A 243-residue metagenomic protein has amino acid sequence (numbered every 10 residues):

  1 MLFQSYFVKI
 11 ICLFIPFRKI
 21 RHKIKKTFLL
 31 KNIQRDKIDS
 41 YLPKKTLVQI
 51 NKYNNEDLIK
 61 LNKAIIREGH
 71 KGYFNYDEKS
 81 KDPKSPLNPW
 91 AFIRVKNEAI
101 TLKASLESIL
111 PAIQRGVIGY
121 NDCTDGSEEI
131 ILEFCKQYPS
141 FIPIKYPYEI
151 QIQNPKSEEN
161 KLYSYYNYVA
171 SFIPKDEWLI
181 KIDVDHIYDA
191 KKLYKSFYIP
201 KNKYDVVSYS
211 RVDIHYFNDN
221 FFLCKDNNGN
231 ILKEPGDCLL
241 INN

Functional and structural regions predicted by a protein language model:
L2-D82, K156-N167, I187-N243: Catalytic-site signature of metal-activated, phosphate-bearing donor transferases, centered on the GT-A/GT-A-like
R67-P89, G126-W178: Active-site-proximal specificity loops/subdomain of glycosyltransferases
H70-S80, E98-I118: Short, well-formed alpha-helical segments that are part of the catalytic scaffolds of diverse glycosyltransferases
P86-E107, D122: Active-site beta-to-alpha loop of glycosyltransferases that engages the nucleotide-sugar donor
W90-F92, R115-V117, I142: A structural signal for isolated positions on well-ordered beta-strands in alpha/beta enzyme cores
A104-S108, I130, K192-S196: A short acidic, amphipathic alpha-helical/loop segment
Q114-D125, Y146: Short beta-strand/loop segment that forms part of the nucleotide-sugar
K175-D189: Short beta-strand-to-loop acidic/aromatic patch adjacent to the donor-nucleotide binding site
